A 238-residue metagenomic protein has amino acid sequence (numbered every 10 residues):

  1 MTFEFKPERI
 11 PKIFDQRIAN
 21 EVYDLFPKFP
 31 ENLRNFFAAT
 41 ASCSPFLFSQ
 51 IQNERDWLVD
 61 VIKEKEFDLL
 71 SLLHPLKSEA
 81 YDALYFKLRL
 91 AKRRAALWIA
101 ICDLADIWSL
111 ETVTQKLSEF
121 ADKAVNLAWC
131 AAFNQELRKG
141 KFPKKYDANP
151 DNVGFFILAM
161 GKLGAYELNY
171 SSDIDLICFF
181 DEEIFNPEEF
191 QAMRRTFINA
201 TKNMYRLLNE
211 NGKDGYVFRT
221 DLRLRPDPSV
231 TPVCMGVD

Functional and structural regions predicted by a protein language model:
M1-D238: Non-catalytic regulatory/linker segments of enzymes
